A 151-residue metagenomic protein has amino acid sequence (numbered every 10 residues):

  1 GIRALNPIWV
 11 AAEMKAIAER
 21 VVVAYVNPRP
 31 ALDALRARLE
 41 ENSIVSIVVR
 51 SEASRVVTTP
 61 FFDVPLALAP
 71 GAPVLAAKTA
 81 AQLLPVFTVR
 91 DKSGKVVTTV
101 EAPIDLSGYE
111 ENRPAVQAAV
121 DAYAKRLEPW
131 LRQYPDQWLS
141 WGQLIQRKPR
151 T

Functional and structural regions predicted by a protein language model:
G1-P28, S54-T59: Catalytic core of membrane glycerolipid acyltransferases/transacylases, capturing the structured, soluble-facing
V26-T151: Non-catalytic C-terminal accessory region of glycerolipid acyltransferases and related lyso-lipid remodeling enzymes
